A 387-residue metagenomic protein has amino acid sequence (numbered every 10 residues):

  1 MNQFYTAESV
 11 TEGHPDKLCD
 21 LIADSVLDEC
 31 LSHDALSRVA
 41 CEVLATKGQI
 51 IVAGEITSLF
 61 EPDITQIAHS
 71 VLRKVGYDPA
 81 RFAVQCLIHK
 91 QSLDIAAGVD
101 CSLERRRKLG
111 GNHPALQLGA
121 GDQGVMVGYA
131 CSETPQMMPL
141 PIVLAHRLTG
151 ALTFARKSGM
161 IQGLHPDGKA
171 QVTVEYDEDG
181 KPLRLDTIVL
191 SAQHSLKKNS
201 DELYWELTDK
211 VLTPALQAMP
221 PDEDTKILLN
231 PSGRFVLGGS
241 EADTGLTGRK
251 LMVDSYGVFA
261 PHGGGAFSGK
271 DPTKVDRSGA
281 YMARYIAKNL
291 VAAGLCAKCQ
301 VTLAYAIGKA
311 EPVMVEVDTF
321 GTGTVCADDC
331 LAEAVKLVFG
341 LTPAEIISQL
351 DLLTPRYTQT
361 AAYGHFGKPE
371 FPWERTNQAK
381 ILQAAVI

Functional and structural regions predicted by a protein language model:
M1-A40, A45: N-terminal, positively charged regions that mediate nucleic acid binding
T6, G48, Q66, R73 (+3 more regions): Glycine-rich, mobile lid/loop segments that gate access to catalytic sites or pores
E8-V10, H14-C19, L118-T134, V236-A260 (+2 more regions): Conserved phosphate/anionic-ligand binding catalytic regions in large, soluble enzymes, centered on
E12-L31, A130-G150, K270-G294: Alpha-helical support elements that line or immediately flank enzyme active sites and cofactor-binding pockets
S37-C41, G168-V174, T225-L229, L295-A306: A short glycine-rich, hydrophobically flanked beta-strand micro-motif that places a catalytic Asp/Glu for divalent metal
V43, G124-C131, A170-H194, E241-A260 (+2 more regions): Short beta-strand elements
T46, K298, Y305-I387: Internal helix-turn-beta structural module
A151, K198-G294: Glycine-rich anion/phosphate-binding loop at the beta-strand->alpha-helix junction
